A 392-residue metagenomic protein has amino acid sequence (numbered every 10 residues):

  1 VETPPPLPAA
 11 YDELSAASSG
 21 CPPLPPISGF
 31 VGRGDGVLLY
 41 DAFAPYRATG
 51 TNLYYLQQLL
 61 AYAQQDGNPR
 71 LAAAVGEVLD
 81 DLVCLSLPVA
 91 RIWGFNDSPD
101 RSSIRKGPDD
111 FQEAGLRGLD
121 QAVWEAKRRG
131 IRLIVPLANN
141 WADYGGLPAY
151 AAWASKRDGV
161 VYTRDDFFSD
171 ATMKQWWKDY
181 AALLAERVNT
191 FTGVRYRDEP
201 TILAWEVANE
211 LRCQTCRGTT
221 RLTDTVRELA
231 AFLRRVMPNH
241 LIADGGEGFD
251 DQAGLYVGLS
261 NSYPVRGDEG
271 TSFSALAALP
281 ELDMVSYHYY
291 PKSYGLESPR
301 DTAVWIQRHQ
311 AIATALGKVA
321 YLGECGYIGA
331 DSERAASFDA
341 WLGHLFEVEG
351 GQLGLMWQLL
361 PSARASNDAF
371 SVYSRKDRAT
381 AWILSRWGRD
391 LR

Functional and structural regions predicted by a protein language model:
P4-D109, W124-R132, A182, A231-R234 (+2 more regions): N-terminal carbohydrate-binding accessory modules
N52-Y55, A90-S98, P136-G145, A208-L211 (+2 more regions): Short, solvent-exposed turn/loop segments enriched in Gly/Ser/Thr/Pro and often Arg
Q57-L71, D100-R117, V161-W177, W205-T220 (+2 more regions): The substrate-binding groove and active-site-proximal loops of carbohydrate-active enzymes, especially glycoside
Y62-S155, T219-A243, I306-A313, F338-F346: Aromatic-lined substrate-binding rim segments of carbohydrate-active enzymes
I92-N96, I134-R217: Active-site groove signature of glycoside hydrolases
S102-A114, R128, A138-A171, Q175 (+4 more regions): Aromatic- and acidic-residue-enriched segments that line the glycan-binding/catalytic groove of carbohydrate-active
D179-T190, A204, A208-Q352, P361 (+1 more regions): Extracellular glycoside hydrolase catalytic/binding regions
